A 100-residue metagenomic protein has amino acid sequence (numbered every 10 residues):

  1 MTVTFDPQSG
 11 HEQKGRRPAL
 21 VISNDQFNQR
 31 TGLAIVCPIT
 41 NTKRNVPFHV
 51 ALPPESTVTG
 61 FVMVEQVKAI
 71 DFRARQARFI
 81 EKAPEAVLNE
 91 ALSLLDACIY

Functional and structural regions predicted by a protein language model:
M1-Y100: Conserved functional hotspots at enzyme active or ligand-binding sites that engage polyanionic ligands
